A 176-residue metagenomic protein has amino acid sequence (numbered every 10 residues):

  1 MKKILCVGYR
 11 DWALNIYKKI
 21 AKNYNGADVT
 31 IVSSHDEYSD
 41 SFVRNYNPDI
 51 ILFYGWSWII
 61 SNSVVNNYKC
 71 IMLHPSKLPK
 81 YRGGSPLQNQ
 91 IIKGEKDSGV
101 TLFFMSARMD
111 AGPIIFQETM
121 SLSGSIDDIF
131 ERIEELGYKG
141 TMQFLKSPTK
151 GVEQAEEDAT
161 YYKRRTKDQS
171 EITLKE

Functional and structural regions predicted by a protein language model:
M1-E176: One-carbon transfer enzymes
